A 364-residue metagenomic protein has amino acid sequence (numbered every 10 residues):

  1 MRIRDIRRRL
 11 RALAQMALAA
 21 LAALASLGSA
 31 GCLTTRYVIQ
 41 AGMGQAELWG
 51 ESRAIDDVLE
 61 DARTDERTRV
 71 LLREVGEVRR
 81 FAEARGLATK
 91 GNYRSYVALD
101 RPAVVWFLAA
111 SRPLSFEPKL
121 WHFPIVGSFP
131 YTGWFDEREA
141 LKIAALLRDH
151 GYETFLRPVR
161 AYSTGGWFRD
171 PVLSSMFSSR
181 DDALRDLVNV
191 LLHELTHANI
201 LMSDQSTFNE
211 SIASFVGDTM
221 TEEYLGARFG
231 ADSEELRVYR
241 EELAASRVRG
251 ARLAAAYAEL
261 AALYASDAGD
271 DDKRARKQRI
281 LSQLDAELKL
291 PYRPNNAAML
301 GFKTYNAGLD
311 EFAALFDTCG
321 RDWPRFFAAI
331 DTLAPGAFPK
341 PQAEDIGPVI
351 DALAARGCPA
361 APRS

Functional and structural regions predicted by a protein language model:
M1-L10: N-terminal secretory signal peptides that target proteins for export/translocation
M16-S29: Bacterial N-terminal signal peptides
L27-W49: Bacterial Sec signal peptide processing site at the extreme N-terminus
L48, R185, S214-Q278: Metalloprotease/metallohydrolase-associated module, dominated by Zn2+-dependent proteases
W49, A62-G76, W134-R138, D181-V190 (+7 more regions): Soluble non-cytosolic domains of exported or imported proteins
W49-R63, W121-F129: Acidic/histidine-rich, surface-exposed loop or edge segments in extracytoplasmic proteins
V78-E242: Acidic/His-rich structured neighborhood in mature extracellular/periplasmic domains
G250-S364: Pan-zinc metallopeptidase signature
